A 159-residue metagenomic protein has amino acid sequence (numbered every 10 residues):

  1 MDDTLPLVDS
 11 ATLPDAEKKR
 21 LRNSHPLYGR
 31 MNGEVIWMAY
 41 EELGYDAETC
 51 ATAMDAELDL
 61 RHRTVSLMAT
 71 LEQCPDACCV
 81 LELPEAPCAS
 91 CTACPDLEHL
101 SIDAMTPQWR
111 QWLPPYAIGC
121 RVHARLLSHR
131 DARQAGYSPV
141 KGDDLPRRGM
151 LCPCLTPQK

Functional and structural regions predicted by a protein language model:
M1-A117, R125-K159: Domain-core detector
